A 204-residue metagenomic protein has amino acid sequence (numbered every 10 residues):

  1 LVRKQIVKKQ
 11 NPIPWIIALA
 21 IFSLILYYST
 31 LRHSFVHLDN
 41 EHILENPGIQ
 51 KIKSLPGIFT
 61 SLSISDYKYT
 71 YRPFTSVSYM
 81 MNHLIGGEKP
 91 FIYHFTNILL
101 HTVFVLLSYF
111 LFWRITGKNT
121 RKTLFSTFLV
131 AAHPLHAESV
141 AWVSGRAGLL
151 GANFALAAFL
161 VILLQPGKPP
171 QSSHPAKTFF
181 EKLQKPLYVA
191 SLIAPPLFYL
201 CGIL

Functional and structural regions predicted by a protein language model:
L1-L204: Polytopic membrane enzymes that build or remodel cell-surface glycoconjugates and lipids
